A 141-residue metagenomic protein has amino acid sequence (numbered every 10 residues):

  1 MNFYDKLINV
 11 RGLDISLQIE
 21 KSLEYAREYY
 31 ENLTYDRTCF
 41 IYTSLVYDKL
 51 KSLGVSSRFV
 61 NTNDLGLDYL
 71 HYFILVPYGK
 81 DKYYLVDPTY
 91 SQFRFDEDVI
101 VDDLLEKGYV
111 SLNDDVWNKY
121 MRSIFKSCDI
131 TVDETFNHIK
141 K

Functional and structural regions predicted by a protein language model:
M1-K141: A structural boundary/capping signal
